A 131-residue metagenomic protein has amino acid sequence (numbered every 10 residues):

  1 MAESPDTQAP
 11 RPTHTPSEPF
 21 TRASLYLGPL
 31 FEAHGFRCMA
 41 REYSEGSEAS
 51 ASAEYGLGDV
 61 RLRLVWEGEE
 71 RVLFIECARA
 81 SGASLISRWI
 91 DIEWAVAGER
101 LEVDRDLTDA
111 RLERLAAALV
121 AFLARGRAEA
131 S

Functional and structural regions predicted by a protein language model:
A2-G28, C38-S52, G56-S131: Intrinsically disordered, low-complexity regulatory regions enriched in serine/threonine/proline and acidic residues
